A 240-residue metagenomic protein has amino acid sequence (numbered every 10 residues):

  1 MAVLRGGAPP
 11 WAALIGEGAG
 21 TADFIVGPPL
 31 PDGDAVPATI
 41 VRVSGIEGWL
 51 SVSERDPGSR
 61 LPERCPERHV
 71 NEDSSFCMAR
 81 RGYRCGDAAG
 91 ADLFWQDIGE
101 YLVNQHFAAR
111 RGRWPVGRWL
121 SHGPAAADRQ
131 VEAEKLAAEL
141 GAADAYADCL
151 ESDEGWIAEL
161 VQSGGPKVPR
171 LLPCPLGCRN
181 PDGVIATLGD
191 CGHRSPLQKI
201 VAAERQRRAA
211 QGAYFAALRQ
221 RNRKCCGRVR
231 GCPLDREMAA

Functional and structural regions predicted by a protein language model:
M1-A8: Amphipathic alpha-helical segments
P9-Y83, A88-L93, E151, G155-D182: Compact alpha/beta protein-protein interaction domains typified by the UBC
E67-E139: Domain-level detector for trafficking modules
V116-A240: Charge-rich (especially acidic), low-complexity segments
